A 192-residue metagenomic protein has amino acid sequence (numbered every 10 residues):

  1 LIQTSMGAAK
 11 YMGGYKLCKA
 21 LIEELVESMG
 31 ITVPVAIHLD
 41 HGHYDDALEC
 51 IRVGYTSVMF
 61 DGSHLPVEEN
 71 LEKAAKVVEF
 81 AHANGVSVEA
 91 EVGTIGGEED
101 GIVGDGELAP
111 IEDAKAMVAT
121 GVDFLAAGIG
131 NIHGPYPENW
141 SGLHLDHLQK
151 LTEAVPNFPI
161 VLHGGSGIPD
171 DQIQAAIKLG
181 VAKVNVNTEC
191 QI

Functional and structural regions predicted by a protein language model:
L1-A8, Y15-T32, H41-F158, D170-V181 (+2 more regions): Alpha/beta enzyme core
L162-S166: Glycine-rich beta-strand-to-loop/alpha-helix junction loops that act as flexible
